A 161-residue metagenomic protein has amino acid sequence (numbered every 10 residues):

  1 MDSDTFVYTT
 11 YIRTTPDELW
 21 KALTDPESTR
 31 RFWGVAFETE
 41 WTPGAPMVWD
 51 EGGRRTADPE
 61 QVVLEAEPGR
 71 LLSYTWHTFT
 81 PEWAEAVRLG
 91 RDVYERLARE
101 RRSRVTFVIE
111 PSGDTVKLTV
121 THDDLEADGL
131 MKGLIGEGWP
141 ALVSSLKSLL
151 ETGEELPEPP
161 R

Functional and structural regions predicted by a protein language model:
M1-E38: Hydrophobic ligand-binding cavity/cleft-lining segments
S3-T9, P46, D58, L71 (+2 more regions): Intrinsic-disorder/low-complexity, polar/charged segments enriched in Ser/Thr/Lys/Arg/Asp/Glu/Gln
T9-R13, V48, V62, V108: Generic structural detector for well-ordered beta-strands
P16-D17, L64-L71, V108-K117: A short, structured loop/turn motif at beta-sheet edges
L19, T29, M47, V63 (+4 more regions): Hydrophobic pocket/interface hotspot
T39-L89: Glycine-rich portal/gate segments that line the openings of hydrophobic small-molecule binding cavities
W83-P140: Beta-strand/loop substructures that line and gate deep hydrophobic ligand-binding cavities in soluble
S148-R161: Short, highly charged C-terminal tails/helix-capping segments
